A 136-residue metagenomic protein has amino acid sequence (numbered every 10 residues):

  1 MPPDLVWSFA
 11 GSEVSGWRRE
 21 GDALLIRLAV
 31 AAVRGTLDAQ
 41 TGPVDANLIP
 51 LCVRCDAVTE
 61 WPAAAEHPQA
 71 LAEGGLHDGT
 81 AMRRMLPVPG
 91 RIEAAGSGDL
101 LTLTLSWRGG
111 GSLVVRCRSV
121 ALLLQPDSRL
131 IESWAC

Functional and structural regions predicted by a protein language model:
M1-C136: Surface-exposed, interaction-prone regions used to assemble/regulate multi-protein complexes
